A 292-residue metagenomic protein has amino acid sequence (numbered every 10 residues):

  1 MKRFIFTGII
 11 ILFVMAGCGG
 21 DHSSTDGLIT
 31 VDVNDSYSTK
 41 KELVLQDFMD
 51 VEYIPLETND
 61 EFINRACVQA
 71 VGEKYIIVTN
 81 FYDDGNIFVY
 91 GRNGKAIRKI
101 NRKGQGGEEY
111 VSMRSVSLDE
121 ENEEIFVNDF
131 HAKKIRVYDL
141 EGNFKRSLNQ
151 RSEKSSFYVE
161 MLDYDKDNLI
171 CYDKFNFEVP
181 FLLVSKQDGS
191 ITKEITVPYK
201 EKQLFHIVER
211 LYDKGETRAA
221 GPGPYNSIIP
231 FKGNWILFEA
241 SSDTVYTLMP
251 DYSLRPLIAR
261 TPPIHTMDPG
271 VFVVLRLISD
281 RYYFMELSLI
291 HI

Functional and structural regions predicted by a protein language model:
M15-G17: C-terminal motif of bacterial Sec signal peptides marking the signal peptidase cleavage site
G19-D21: Bacterial signal peptide processing site
S23-Y53: Blade/loop signatures of beta-propeller domains
V51-D83: Beta-strand-rich domains and repeat architectures in extracellular enzymes and scaffolds, especially beta-propellers
E57-E61, K95-N122, S152-E153: Blade-loop segments of beta-propeller domains
C67-A70, V116-E120, E160-D165, E209-K232 (+1 more regions): Structural signature of eukaryotic scaffold interfaces centered on beta-propeller domains
F130-P180, I191-V208: Asp-box/WD-like beta-propeller blade repeats and closely related beta-sheet repeat scaffolds
I290-I292: Conserved small/polar residues in nucleotide/adenosyl-binding loops
